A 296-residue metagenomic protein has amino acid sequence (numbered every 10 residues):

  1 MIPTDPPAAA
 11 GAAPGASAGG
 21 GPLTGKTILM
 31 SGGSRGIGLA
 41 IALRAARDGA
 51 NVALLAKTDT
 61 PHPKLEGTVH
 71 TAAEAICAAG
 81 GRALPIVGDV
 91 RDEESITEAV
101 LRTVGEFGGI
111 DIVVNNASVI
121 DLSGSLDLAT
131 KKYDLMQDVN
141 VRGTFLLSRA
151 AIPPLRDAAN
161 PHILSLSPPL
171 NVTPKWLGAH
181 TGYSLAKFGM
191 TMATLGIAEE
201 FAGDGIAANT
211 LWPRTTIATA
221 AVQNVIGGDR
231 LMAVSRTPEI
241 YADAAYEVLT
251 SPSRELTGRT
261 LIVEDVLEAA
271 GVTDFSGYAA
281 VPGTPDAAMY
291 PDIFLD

Functional and structural regions predicted by a protein language model:
I2-F107, I120-D121, K131: Short-chain dehydrogenase/reductase
K26, G81-R82, G109-I110, L155-P169 (+2 more regions): Active-site loop of short-chain dehydrogenase/reductase
A45, G109-D111, T191-T194, F201-P213 (+1 more regions): Conserved Rossmann-fold SDR core element
A99, V114, L147-A151, L155 (+2 more regions): Hydrophobic positions on the long internal alpha-helix of Rossmann-like NAD(P)-dependent oxidoreductase domains
G105, T130, V139-A159, N171 (+1 more regions): Amphipathic alpha-helical dimer-interface segment in Rossmann-like NAD(P)H-dependent oxidoreductases
V119, L126-F145, L164, Y183 (+1 more regions): Catalytic Tyr-X3-Lys loop
R156, P161-G203, R214-T216: Catalytic loop of short-chain dehydrogenase/reductase
T210-L211, G228-D296: C-terminal helical subdomain
